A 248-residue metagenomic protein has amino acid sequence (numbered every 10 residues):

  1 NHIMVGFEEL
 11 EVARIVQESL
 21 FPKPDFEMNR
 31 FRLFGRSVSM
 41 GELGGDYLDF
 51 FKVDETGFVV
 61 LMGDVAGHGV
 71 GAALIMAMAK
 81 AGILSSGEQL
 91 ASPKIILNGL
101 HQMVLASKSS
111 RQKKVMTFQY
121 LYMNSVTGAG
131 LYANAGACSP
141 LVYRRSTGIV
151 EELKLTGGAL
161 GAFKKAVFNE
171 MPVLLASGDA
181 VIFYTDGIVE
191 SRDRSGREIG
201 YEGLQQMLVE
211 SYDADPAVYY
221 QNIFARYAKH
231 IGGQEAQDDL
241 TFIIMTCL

Functional and structural regions predicted by a protein language model:
H2-V181, K229-L248: … and, occasionally, acidic/histidine-rich disordered N-termini of signaling adaptors
S86, R194, V209-E210: Short, flexible active-site loop motifs that bind/organize anionic cofactors or intermediates
I96, L100, L208-F224: A short, conserved beta-to-alpha structural element at the edge of catalytic cores that scaffolds binding
V142-R145, R192-E198: Cytochrome P450 core scaffold surrounding the K-helix E-X-X-R motif and the conserved "meander" helix-loop region
I188-E190: Short acidic/polar inter-strand loop motif in beta-rich domains
R197-V209: Divalent-cation-assisted or electrostatically stabilized phosphate/pyrophosphate-binding catalytic cores
